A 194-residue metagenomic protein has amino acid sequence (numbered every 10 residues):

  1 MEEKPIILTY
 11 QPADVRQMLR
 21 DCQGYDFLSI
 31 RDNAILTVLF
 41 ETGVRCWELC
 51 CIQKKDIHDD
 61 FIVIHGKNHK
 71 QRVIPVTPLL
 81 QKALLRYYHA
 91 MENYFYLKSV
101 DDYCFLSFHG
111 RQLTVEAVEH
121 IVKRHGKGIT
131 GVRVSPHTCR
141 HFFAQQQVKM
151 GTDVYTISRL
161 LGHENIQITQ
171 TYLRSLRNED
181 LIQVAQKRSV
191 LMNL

Functional and structural regions predicted by a protein language model:
M1-L194: Conserved catalytic core of the tyrosine transesterase superfamily
